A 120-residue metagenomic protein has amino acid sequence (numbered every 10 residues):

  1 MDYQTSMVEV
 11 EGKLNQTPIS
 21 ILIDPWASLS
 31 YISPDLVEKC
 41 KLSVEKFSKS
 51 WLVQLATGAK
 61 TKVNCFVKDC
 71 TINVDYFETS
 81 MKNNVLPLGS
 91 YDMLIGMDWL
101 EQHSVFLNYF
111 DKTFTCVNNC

Functional and structural regions predicted by a protein language model:
M1-P18, N73-D75: A short acidic-Thr-Gly-centered motif at the start of a beta-strand
P18, P25-C120: Aspartic protease core domain of the pepsin/retropepsin superfamily
